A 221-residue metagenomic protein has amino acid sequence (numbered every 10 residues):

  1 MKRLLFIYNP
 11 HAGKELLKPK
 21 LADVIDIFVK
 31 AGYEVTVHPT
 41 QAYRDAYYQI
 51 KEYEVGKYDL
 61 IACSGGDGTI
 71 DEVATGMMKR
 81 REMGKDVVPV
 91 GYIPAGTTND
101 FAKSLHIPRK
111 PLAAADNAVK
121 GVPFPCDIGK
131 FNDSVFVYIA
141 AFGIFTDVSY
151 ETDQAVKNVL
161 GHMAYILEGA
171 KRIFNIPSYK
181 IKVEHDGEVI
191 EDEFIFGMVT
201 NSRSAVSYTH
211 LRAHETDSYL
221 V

Functional and structural regions predicted by a protein language model:
M1-S64, T75: ATP/NTP phosphate-donor binding region
K18-K20, A74-M77, K103-L105, L211: Short amphipathic alpha-helical segments
K30-A31, V55, M78-V199: Catalytic core of DAGKc-family lipid kinases
S64-G66, A95: Glycine-rich beta-strand-to-loop/alpha-helix junction loops that act as flexible
T69-V73: Short glycine/serine/threonine-rich phosphate/pyrophosphate-binding segments that cradle anionic phosphate groups
M198-S207: Phosphate-binding core of ATP-grasp and ATP-grasp-like enzymes
T209-T216: Conserved small/polar residues in nucleotide/adenosyl-binding loops
